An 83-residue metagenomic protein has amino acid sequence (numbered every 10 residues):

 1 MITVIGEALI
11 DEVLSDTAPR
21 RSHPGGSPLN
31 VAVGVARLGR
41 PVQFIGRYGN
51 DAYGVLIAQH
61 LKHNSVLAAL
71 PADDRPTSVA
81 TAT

Functional and structural regions predicted by a protein language model:
M1-D16: Positively charged, low-complexity intrinsically disordered leader regions
D11-E12, L38, N64: Change "in soluble alpha/beta enzymes" to "in soluble alpha/beta proteins
D16-G25: Short pre-catalytic strand/loop immediately N-terminal to key active-site residues, enriched for Gly-Thr
G26-S27, Y53: Conserved alpha-helical elements of sugar-nucleotide-dependent glycosyltransferases
S27-P28, V79: Short glycine/serine/threonine-rich phosphate/pyrophosphate-binding segments that cradle anionic phosphate groups
P28-R37: Histidine-anchored nucleotide/phosphate-binding helix
P41-T83: Conserved N-terminal subdomain of the carbohydrate kinase-like
